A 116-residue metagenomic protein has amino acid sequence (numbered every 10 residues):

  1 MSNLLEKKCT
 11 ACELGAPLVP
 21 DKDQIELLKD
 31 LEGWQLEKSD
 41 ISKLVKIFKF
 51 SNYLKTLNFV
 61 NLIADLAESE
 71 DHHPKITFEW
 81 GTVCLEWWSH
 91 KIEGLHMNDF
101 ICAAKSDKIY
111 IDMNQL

Functional and structural regions predicted by a protein language model:
M1-L116: Charge-rich alpha-helical segments
